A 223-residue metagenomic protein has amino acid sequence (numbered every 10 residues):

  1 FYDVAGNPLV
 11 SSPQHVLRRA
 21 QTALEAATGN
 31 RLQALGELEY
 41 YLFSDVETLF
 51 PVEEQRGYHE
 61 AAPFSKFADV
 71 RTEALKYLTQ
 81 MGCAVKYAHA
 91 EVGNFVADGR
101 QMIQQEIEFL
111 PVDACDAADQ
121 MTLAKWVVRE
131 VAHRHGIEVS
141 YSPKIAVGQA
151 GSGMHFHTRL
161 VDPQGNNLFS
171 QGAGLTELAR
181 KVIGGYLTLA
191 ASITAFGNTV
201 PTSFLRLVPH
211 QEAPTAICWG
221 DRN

Functional and structural regions predicted by a protein language model:
F1-N223: Glycine-rich, acidic/polar active-site loops that bind/position phosphate-bearing ligands
